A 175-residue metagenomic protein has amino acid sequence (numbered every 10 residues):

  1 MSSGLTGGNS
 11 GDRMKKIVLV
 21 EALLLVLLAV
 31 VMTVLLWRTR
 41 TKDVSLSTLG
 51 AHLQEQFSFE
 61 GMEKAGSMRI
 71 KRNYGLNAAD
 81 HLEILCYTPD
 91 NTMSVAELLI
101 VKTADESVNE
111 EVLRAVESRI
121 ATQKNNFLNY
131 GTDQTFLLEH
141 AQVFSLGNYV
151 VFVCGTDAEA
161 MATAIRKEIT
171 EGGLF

Functional and structural regions predicted by a protein language model:
M1-M14: N-terminal Lys/Arg-rich, disordered targeting/topogenic segments
L19-L36: Hydrophobic membrane-insertion alpha-helices, especially the h-region of bacterial N-terminal signal peptides
L36-S47: Aromatic-capped interface at the extracytoplasmic side of an N-terminal signal-anchor transmembrane helix
S47-K64: Short extracytoplasmic/periplasmic juxtamembrane "stem" segments immediately C-terminal to an N-terminal membrane anchor
S67-E111: Extracytoplasmic/periplasmic/luminal assembly and interaction segments in envelope/secretory/respiratory proteins
V112-R119, A164-I169: Short amphipathic alpha-helices in soluble, non-transmembrane regions that often serve as interface/regulatory elements
S118-A141: An anionic, turn-rich surface loop/hairpin at beta-sheet edges that serves as a generic interaction/coordination patch
D133-F175: A short, solvent-exposed beta-edge/loop patch
